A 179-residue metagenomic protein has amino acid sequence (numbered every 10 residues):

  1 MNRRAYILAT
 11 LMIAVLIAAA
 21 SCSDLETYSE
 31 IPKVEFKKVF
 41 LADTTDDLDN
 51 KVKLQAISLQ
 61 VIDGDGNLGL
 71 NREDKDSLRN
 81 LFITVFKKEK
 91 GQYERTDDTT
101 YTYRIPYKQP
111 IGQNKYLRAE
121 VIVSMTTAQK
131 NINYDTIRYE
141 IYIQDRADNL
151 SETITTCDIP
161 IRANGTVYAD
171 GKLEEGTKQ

Functional and structural regions predicted by a protein language model:
M1-A9: Bacterial N-terminal signal peptides that target proteins for export
L11-V15: Hydrophobic membrane-insertion alpha-helices, especially the h-region of bacterial N-terminal signal peptides
I17-S21: C-terminal motif of bacterial Sec signal peptides marking the signal peptidase cleavage site
C22-E26: Bacterial signal peptide processing site
I31-Q179: First exposed extracellular module after export/assembly in secreted or surface-exposed proteins
